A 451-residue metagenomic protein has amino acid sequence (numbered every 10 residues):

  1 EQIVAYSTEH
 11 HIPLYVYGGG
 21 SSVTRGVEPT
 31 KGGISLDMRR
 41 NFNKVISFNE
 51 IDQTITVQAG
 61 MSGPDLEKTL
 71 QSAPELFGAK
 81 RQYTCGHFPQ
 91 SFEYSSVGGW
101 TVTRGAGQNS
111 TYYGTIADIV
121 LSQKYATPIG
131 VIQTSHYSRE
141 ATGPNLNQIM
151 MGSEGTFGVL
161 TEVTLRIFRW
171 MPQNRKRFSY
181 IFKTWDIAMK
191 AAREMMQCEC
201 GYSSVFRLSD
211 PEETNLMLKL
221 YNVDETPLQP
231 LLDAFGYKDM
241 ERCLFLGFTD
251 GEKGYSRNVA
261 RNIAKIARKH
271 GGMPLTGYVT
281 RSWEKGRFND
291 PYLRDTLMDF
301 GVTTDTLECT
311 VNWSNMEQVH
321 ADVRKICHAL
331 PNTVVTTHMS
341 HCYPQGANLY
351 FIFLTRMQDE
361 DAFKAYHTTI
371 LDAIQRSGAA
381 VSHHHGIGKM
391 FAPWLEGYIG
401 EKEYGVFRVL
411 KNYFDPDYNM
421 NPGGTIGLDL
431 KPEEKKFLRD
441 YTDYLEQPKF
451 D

Functional and structural regions predicted by a protein language model:
E1-N41: Glycine-rich N-terminal segment of FAD-binding domains in flavoprotein oxidoreductases, spanning the beta-loop-helix
G18-S21, Q90, P211, G386: Short, ordered loop/turn segments at secondary-structure junctions
L36, R40, L121-Y125, Q148-G152 (+4 more regions): Short beta-strand elements
K44-F48, T54-R207, F437-D451: FAD-binding subdomain of flavoenzyme oxidoreductases
M189-T369, A373, S377: C-terminal substrate-recognition/cap domain of FAD-linked oxidoreductases
G388-D451: Activity-critical C-terminal alpha-helical subdomain
